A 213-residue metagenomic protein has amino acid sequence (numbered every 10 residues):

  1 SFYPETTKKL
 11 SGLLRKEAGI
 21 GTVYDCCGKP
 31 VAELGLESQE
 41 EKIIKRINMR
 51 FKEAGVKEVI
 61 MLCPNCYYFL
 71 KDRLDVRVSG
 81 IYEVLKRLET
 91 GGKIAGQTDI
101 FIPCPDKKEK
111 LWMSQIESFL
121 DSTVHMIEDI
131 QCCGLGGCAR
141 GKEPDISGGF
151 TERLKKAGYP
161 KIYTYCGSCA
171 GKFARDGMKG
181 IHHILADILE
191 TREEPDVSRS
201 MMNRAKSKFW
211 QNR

Functional and structural regions predicted by a protein language model:
S1-R213: Iron-sulfur cluster-binding electron-transfer modules in prokaryotic oxidoreductases
